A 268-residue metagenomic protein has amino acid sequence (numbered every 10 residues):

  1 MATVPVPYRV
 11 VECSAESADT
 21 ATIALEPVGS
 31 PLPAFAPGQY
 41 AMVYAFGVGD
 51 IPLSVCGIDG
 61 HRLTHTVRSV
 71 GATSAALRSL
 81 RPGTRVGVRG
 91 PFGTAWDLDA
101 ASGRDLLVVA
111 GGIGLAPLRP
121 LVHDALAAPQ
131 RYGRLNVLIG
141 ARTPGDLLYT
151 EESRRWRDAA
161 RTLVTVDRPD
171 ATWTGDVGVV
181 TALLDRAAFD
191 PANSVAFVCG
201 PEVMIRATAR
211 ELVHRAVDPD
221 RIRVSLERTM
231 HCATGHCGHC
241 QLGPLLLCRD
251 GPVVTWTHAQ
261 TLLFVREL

Functional and structural regions predicted by a protein language model:
M1-T84, A141-T143, R168: Ferredoxin-reductase
E12, G57, V164-V166, V224 (+1 more regions): Structural signal for conserved beta-strand scaffold positions within catalytic alpha/beta enzyme cores
D19-T22, P52, T150, I205 (+1 more regions): A general structural signal for well-ordered alpha-helical segments in protein cores
F46-D50, G90-A95, R266: Short, charged beta-turn/beta-strand-edge "cap" motif at the junction between a beta-strand and an adjacent loop
A72-H231: FNR/FR-type flavoprotein reductase catalytic core
E202-V203, L226-P252: Local cysteine-cluster metal-coordination motifs and their immediate loop/turn environment, predominantly Fe-S cluster
G243-L268: Non-heme iron-sulfur electron-transfer modules
